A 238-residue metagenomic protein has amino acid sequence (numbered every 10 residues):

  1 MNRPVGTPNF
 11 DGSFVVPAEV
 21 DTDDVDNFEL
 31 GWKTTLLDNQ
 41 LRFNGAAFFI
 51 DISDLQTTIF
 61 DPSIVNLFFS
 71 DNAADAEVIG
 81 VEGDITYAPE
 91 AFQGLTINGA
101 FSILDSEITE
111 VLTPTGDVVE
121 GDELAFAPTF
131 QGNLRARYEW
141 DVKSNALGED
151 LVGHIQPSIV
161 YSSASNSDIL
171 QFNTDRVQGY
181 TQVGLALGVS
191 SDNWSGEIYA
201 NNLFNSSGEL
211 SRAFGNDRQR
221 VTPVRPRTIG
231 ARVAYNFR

Functional and structural regions predicted by a protein language model:
M1-S13, D23-D26, T57-L67, I108-D117 (+2 more regions): Flexible, solvent-exposed coil segments and beta strand-coil junctions, predominantly the extracellular/periplasmic
N2-S13, F126-S190, N201-F204, F214-D217: C-terminal beta-barrel architecture of Gram-negative outer-membrane proteins
P4, D21-A88, S102, S106-E110 (+1 more regions): Membrane-embedded beta-barrel scaffold of Gram-negative outer-membrane proteins
S13-E19, N66-N72, T115-L124, I169-T174 (+1 more regions): Extracellular loop and loop/strand-boundary signature of outer-membrane beta-barrel proteins
V25-E29, Q40, A76-D84, A127-N133 (+2 more regions): Transmembrane beta-barrel architecture of outer-membrane proteins
D38-F43, F92-I97, K143-A146, N193-I198: Repeated loop/turn-to-beta-strand initiation elements of outer-membrane beta-barrel proteins
F49-D51, D71-N166, R232-R238: Gram-negative outer-membrane beta-barrel transporters
D51, V160-D168, G188-R238: C-terminal beta-signal and adjacent terminal beta-strands/loops of Gram-negative outer-membrane beta-barrel proteins
